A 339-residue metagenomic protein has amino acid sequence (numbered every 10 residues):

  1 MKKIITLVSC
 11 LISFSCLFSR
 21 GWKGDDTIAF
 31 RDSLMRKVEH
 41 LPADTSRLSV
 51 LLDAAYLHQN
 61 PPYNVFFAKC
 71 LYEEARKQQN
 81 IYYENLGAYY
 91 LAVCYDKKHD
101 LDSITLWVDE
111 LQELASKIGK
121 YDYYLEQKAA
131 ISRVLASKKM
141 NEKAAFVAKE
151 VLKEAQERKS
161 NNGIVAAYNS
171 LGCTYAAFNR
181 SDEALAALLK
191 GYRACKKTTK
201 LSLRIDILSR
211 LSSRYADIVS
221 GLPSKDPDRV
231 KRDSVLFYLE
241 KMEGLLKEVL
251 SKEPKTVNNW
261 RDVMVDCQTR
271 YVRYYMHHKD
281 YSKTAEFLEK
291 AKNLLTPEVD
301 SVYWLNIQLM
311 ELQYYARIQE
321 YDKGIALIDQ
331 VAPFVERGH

Functional and structural regions predicted by a protein language model:
I4-S13: Sec-dependent N-terminal signal peptides
C16-H339: A "functional boundary" signal
